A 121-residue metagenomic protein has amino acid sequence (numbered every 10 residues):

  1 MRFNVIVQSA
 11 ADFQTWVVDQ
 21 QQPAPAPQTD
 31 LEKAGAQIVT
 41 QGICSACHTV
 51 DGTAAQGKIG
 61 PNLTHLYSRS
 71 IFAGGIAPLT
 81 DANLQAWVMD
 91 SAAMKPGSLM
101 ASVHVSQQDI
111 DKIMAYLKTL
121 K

Functional and structural regions predicted by a protein language model:
M1-T15, S45-A46, D51: Extracellular/periplasmic metallocenter environments
R2, G60-L63, D81-V88, I110 (+1 more regions): Extracytoplasmic/secreted envelope proteins and their assembly/folding machinery, especially bacterial periplasmic
S9-Q20, W87, S91-K121: C-terminal capping alpha-helices of c-type cytochrome domains
A11-T40: Electrostatic cytochrome c docking/interface patches
A11-V18, L66-I76: Short microdomains enriched in Cys/His and/or Lys/Arg
Q28, E32, Q56, A77 (+2 more regions): Solvent-exposed, acidic/flexible segments
A36-N62, R69-G74, M89-P96, T119-K121: Periplasmic/extracellular electron-transfer cofactor-ligation site, primarily the c-type cytochrome heme-c attachment
V39-Q41, I76-L79, M100-Q107: Flexible gly/pro/ser-rich segments immediately N-terminal to CXXCH heme-c attachment motifs in exported/periplasmic
